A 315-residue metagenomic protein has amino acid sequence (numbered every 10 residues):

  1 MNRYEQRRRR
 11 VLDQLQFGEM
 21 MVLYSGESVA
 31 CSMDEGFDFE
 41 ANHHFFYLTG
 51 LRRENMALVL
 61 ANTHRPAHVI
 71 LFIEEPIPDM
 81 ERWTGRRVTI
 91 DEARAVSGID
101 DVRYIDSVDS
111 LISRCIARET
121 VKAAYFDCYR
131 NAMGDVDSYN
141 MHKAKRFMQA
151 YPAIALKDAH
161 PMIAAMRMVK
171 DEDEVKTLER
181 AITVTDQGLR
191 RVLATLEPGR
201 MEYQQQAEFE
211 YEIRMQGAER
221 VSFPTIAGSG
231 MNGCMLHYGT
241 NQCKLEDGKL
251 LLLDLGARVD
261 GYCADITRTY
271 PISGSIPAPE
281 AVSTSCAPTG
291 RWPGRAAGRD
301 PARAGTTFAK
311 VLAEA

Functional and structural regions predicted by a protein language model:
M1-A315: Active-site neighborhoods and metal-handling regions in enzymes and metal-associated proteins
